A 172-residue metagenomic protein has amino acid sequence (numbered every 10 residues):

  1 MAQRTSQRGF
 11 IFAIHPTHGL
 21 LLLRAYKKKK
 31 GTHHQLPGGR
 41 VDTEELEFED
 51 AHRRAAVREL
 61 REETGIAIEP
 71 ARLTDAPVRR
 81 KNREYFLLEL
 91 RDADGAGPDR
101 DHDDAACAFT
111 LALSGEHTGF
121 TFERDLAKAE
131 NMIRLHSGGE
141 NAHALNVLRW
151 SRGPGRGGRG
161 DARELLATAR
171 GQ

Functional and structural regions predicted by a protein language model:
M1, G171-Q172: Short intrinsically disordered terminal tails
M1-P37, I68: N-terminal strand-loop-strand
G39-R156, T168-G171: Unchanged
G160-D161, L166: Extended coiled-coil/helical scaffolds and adjacent low-complexity linkers that mediate multimerization and adaptor
